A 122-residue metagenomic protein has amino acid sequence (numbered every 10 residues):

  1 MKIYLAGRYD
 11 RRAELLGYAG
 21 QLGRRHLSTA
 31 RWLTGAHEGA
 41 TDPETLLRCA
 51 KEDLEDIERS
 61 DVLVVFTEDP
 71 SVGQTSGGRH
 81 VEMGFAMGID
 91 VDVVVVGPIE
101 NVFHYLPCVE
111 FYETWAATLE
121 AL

Functional and structural regions predicted by a protein language model:
M1-L122: Conserved catalytic or regulatory cores that recognize and/or transform ribose-phosphate-containing ligands
